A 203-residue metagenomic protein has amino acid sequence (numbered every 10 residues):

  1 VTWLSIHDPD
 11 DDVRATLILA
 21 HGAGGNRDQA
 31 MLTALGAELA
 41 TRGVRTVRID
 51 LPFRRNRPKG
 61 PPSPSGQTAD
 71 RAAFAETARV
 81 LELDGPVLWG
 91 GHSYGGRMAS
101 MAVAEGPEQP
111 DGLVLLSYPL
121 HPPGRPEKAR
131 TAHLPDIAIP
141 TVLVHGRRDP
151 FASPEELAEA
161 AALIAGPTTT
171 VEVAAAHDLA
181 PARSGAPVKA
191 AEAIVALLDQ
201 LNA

Functional and structural regions predicted by a protein language model:
V1-V87, E172, P181-A182: Serine-hydrolase catalytic machinery in alpha/beta-hydrolase-like enzymes
L51, L115-P123, G146, A175: Active-site nucleophile loop of the alpha/beta-hydrolase fold
G91-A99: Gly/Ala-rich beta-loop-alpha elbow adjacent to hydrolase catalytic centers
I137, L143-H145, D149: Short beta-strand/loop motif that positions the catalytic acidic residue of the alpha/beta-hydrolase fold
R147-A152, D178: Acidic catalytic loop of the alpha/beta-hydrolase fold
L163-L179: Catalytic histidine neighborhood in serine/cysteine hydrolases with alpha/beta-hydrolase-type architecture
A175-K189: Catalytic histidine-centered segment of alpha/beta-hydrolase-like enzymes
